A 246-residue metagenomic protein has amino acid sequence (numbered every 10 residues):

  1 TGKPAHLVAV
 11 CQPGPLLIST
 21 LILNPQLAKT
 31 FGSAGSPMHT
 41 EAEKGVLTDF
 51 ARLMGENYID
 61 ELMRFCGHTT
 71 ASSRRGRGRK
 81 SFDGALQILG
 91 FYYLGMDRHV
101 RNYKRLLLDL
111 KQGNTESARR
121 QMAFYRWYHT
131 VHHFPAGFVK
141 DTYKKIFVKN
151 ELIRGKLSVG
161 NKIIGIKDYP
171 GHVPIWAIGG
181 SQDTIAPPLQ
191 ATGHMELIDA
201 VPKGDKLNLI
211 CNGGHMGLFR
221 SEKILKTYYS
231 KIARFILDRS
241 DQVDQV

Functional and structural regions predicted by a protein language model:
T1-Q12, F31: Alpha/beta-hydrolase fold nucleophile elbow
I18-G137: Alpha/beta-hydrolase-fold enzymes
V148-I166: Active-site nucleophile elbow and catalytic-triad environment of alpha/beta-hydrolase enzymes
I166-H172, I198-K203: Short, conserved loop/helix-junction motifs that constitute active-site signature segments in enzyme catalytic cores
G171, W176-G179, D183: Short beta-strand/loop motif that positions the catalytic acidic residue of the alpha/beta-hydrolase fold
T184-Q190: Conserved alpha/beta-hydrolase "acid-adjacent" motif
N208-T227: Catalytic histidine-centered segment of alpha/beta-hydrolase-like enzymes
K231-Q242: C-terminal alpha-helix
